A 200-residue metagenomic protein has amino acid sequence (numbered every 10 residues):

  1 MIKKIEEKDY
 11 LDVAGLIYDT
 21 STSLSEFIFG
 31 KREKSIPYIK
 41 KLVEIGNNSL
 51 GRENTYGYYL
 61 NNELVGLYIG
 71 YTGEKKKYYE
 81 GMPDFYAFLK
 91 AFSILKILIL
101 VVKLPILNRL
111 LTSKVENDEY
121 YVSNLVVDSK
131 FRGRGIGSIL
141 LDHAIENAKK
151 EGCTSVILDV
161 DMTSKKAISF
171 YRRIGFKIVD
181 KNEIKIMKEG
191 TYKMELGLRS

Functional and structural regions predicted by a protein language model:
M1-G15, L24-I28, G73: A short beta-loop-alpha structural element at the N-terminal edge of CoA-dependent acyl/N-acetyltransferase catalytic
T22-V43, L89-K90: Conserved GNAT-fold acetyl-CoA-binding loop/helix
E33-T55, L60, L110-L111: Active-site rim helix/loop that mediates acceptor-substrate recognition in acyltransferases
G57, E63-T72, Y121, V126: Conserved beta-strand in the GNAT
K75-E119: Conserved acyl-donor/pantetheine-binding loop and adjacent beta-alpha core of acyl/acetyltransferases and related
L110-E116, I139-S155: Conserved acyl-CoA
N124, G133-E146, S169-R173: Conserved acetyl-CoA-binding loop-helix of GNAT-fold acetyltransferases
G152-I168, R173-I174, D180-S200: C-terminal "cap" of GNAT-fold acetyltransferases
